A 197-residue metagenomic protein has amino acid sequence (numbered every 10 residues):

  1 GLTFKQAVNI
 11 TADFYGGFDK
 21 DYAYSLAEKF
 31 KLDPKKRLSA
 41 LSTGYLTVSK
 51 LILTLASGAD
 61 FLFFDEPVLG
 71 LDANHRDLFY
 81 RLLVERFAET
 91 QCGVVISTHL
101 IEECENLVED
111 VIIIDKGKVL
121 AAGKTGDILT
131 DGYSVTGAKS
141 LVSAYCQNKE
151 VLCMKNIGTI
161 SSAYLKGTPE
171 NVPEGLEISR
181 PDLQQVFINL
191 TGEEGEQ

Functional and structural regions predicted by a protein language model:
G1-K50: ABC-family P-loop ATPase nucleotide-binding domains
L62-E66, L71: Catalytic Walker B motif of ABC-type/P-loop ATPase nucleotide-binding domains
A73-H75: Helix N-cap at the start of a conserved alpha-helix in ABC-type nucleotide-binding domains
Q91-L100: Conserved H-loop
I101-N106: A short, surface-exposed alpha-helical micro-motif characterized by mixed small hydrophobic and charged/polar residues
A122-G123: ABC ATPase "signature
L152-C153, I157-Q197: C-terminal coupling/interaction segments
